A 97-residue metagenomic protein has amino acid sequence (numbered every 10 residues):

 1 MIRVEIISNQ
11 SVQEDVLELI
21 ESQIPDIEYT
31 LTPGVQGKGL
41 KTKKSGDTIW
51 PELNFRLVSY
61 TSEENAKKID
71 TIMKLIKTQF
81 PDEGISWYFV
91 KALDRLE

Functional and structural regions predicted by a protein language model:
M1-E97: Positively charged, small/polar-rich N-terminal and surface patches that mediate targeting and assembly and bind
